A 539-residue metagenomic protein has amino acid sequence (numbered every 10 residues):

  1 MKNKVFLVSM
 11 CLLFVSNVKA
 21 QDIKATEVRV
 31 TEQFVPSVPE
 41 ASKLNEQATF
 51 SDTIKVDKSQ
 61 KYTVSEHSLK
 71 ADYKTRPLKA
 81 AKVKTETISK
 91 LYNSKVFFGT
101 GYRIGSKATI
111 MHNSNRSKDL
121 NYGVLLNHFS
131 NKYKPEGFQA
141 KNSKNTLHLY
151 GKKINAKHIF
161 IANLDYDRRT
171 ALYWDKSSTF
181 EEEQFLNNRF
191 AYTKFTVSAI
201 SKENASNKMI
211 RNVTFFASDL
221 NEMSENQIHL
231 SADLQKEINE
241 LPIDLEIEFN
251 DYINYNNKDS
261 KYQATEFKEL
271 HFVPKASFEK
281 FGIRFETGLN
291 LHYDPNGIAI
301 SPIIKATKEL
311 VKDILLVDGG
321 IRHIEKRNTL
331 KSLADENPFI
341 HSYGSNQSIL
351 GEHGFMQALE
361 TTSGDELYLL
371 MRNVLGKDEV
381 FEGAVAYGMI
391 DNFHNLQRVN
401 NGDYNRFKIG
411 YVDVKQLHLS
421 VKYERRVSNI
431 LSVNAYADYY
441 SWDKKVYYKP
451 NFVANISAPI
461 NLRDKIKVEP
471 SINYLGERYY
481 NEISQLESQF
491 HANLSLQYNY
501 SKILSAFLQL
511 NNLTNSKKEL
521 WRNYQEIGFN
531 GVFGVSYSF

Functional and structural regions predicted by a protein language model:
M1-I23, A458, F529-F539: Bacterial Sec-dependent N-terminal signal peptides
A20-E86: N-terminal periplasmic/intermembrane-space "pro-region" immediately following the signal or transit peptide
T75-A80, T87-V96, T100-L147: Outer-membrane beta-barrel translocator/receptor signature
K84-Y92, R116-D119, I154-I159, K202-M209 (+7 more regions): Short loop/turn motifs that connect adjacent beta-strands in outer-membrane beta-barrel proteins
L91, V96-G99, R284, G288-S301 (+1 more regions): Exposed, low-structure sequence patches enriched in small/polar residues
S114-Y133, D244-E246, K261-H292, R426-Y436 (+1 more regions): Surface-exposed extracellular loop regions of Gram-negative outer-membrane beta-barrel proteins
N131-T146, N163-K208, F215-Q227: Flexible loop and strand-edge segments within Gram-negative outer membrane beta-barrel domains
Q184-S198, R211-F281, V414: Outer-membrane beta-barrel transmembrane domain signature of Gram-negative proteins, especially the mid-to-C-terminal
